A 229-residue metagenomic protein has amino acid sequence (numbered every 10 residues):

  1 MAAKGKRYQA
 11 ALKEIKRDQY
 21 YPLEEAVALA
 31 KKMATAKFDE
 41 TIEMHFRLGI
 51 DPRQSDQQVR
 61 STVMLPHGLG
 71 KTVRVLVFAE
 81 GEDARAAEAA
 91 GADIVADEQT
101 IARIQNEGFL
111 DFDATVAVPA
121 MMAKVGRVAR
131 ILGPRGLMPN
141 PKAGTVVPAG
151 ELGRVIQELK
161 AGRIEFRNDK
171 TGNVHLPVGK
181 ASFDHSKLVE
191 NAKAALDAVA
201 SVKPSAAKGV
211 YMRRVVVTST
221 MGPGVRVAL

Functional and structural regions predicted by a protein language model:
A2-K16: Generic N-terminal amphipathic, Lys/Arg-enriched alpha-helix
Y21-R85: Translation machinery proteins
A26, A87, G133, V217: Residue-level signature of catalytic and energy-coupling elements of molecular machines, predominantly ATP/GTP-dependent
F38-I42, V202-R214: Flexible, glycine/charged-enriched surface loops at secondary-structure junctions
F46, A79, V178-K180, S219-M221 (+1 more regions): Flexible glycine-/small-residue-rich
L69-K71, G81, N168-G172, K208-Y211 (+1 more regions): Short flexible coil/turn linkers enriched for glycine and charged/polar residues that connect secondary-structure
V73-A92, E98-Q99, K124: Ordered, amphipathic secondary-structure segments that act as subunit-interaction surfaces in large macromolecular
D93-A200: Long, charge-patterned amphipathic alpha-helical coiled-coil/hairpin "stalk" segments used as oligomerization
